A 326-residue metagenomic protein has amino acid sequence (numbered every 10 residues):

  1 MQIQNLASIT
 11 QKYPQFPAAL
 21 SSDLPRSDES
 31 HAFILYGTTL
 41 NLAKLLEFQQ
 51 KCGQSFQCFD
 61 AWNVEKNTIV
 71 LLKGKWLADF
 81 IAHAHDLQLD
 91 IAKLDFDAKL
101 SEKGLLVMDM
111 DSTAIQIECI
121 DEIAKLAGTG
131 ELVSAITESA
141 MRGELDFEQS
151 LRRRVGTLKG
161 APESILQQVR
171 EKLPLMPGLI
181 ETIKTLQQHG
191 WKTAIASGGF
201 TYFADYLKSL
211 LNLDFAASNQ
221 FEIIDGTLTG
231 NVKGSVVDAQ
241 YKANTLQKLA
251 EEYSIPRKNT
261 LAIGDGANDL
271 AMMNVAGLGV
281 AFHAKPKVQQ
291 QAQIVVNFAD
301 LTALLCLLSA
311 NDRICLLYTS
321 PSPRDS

Functional and structural regions predicted by a protein language model:
I9-R26, F56-L71, A98-S101, M110-Q220 (+1 more regions): Alpha-helical substrate-recognition element adjacent to the catalytic core
D23-T39: Short glycine-/aliphatic-rich beta-strand segments at the starts of folded cytosolic domains
T38-S55: Short amphipathic alpha-helix segments
E47-Q49, D79-L87: Short amphipathic alpha-helices in soluble, non-transmembrane regions that often serve as interface/regulatory elements
L89-A98: Short, basic/aromatic recognition patches
A196-F200, L210, N259-F298: Acidic, Mg2+-coordinating phosphoryl-transfer loop and its flanking beta/alpha structural elements, shared across
S209-K258: Substrate-recognition "cap/lid" segment bordering the active-site pocket of phosphatases
Y318-D325: Conserved small/polar residues in nucleotide/adenosyl-binding loops
